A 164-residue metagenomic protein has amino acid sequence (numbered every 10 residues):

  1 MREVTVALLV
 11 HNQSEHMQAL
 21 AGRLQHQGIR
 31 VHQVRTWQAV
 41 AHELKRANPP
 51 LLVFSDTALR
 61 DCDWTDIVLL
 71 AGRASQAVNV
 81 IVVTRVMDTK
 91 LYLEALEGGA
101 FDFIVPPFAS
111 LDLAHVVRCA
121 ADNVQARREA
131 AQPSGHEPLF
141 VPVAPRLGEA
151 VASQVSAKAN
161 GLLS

Functional and structural regions predicted by a protein language model:
T5, N12-R35, A39: Two-component/phosphorelay signaling modules centered on CheY-like receiver
Q33-L52, D56, R60: Acidic, metal-coordinating helix/loop segments flanking the phosphotransfer/catalytic sites of two-component signaling
T65-A77: Short amphipathic alpha-helix used as the core "switch/output" element in two-component signaling
K90, F108-V117: C-terminal output helix
D122-S164: CheY-like receiver
